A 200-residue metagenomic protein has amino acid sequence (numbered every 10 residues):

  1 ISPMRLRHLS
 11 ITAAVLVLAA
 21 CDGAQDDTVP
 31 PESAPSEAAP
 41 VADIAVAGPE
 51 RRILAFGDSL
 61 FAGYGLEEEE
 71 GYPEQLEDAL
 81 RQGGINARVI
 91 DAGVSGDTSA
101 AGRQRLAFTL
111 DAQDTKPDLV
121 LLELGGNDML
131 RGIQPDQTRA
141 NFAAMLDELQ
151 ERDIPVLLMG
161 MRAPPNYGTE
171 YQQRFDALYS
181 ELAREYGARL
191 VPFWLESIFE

Functional and structural regions predicted by a protein language model:
I1-A19: Sec-dependent bacterial lipoprotein signal peptides
V17, I90, L157: Conserved Rossmann-like nucleotide-binding pocket used by diverse enzymes that bind dinucleotide cofactors
C21-Q25: Bacterial signal peptide processing site
T28: Cys/His-rich zinc-coordinating "finger/knuckle" motifs
P31-S95, R105-K116: Serine-esterase "nucleophile elbow" of acetyl-processing enzymes
L60-E67, D91-G96, N127-I133, P164-T169: Second-shell loop/turn segments in exported
I85, Q104-E200: Alpha-helical cap/lid subdomain in secreted, periplasmic, or secretory-pathway luminal O-acyl-processing enzymes
A101: Active-site-proximal substrate-binding core of FAD-dependent oxidoreductases
